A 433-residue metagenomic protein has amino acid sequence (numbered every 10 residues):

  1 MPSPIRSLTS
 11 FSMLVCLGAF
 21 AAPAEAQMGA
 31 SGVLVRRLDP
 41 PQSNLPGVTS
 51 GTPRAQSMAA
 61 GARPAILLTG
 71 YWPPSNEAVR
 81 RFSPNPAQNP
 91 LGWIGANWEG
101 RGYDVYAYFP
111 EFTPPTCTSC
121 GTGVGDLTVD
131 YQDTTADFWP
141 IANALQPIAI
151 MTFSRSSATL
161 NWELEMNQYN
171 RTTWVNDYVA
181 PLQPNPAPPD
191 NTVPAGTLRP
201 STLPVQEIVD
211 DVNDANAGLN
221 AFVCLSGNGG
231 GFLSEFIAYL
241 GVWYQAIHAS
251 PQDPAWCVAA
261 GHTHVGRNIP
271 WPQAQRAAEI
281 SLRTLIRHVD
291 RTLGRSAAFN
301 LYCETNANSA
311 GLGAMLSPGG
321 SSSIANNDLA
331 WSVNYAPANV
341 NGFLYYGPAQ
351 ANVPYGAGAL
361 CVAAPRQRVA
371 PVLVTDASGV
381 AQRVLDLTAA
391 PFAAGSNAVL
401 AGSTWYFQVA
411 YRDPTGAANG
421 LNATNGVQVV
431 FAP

Functional and structural regions predicted by a protein language model:
M1-R6: N-terminal secretory signal peptides that target proteins for export/translocation
T9-A19: Bacterial N-terminal signal peptides
A22-A26: Sec/Tat signal peptide C-region and signal peptidase I cleavage site
Q27-C224, N228, A246-C257, N268 (+3 more regions): N-terminal catalytic or cofactor-binding beta/alpha core of small enzyme domains
Y131-A142, A238-V242, I324-L329: A Trp-anchored, charged/polar loop motif used as the substrate-binding/catalytic surface of acyl/ester-handling
S154, I237, T263, L344 (+1 more regions): Residue-level detector of buried hydrophobic side-chain packing in well-ordered secondary-structure elements
G229-S234: Substrate-gating cap/lid alpha-helix
R295-P433: Residue-level hotspots within well-ordered secondary structure
